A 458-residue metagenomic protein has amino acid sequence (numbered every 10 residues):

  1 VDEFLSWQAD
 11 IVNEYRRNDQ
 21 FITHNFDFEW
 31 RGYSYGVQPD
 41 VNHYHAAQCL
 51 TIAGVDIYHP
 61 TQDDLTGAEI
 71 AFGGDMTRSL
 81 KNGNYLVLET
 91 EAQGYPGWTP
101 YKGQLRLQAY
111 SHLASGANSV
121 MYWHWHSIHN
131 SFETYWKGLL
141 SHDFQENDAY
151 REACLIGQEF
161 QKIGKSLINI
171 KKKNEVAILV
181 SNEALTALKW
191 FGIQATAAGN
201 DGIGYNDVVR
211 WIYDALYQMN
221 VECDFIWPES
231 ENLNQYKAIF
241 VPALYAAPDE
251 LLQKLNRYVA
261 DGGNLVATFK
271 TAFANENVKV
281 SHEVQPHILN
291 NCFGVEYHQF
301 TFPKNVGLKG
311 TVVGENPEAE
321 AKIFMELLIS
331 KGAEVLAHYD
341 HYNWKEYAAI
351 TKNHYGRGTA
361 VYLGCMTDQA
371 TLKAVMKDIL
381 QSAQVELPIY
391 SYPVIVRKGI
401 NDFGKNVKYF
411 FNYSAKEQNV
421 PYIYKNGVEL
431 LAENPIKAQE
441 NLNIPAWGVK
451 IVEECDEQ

Functional and structural regions predicted by a protein language model:
V1-V41: N-terminal catalytic cores of secreted or lumenal carbohydrate-active enzymes
F4-A9, E14, N18-D19, A47-Q458: Carbohydrate-binding surfaces of carbohydrate-active enzymes
H43-H45: Short, well-structured alpha-helical segments in soluble
